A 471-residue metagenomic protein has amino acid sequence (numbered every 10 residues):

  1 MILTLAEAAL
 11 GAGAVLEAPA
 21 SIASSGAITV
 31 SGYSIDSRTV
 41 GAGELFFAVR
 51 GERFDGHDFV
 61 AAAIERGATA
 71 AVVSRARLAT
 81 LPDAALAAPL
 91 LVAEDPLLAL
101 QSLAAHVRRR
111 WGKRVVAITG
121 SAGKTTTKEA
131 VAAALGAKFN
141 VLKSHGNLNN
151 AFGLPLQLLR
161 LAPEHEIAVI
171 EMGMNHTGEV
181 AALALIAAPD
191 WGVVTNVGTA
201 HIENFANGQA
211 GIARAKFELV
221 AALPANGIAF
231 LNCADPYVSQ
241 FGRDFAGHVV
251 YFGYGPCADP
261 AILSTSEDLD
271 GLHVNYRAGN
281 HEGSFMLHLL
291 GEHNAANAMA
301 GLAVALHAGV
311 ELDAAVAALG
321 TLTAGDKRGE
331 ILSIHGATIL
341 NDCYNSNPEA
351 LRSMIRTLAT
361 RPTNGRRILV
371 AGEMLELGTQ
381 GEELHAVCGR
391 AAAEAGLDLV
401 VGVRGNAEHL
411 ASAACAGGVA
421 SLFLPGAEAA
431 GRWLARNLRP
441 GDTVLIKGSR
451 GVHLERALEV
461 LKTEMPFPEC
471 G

Functional and structural regions predicted by a protein language model:
M1-L16, T39-L45, G51-A61, L86-A88 (+6 more regions): ATP-dependent carboxylate-amine ligase
L3-T119, T126-A137, F152, L159 (+2 more regions): Short, basic phosphate-binding NTP loop
A8, E44, A63, L103 (+14 more regions): Residue-level signal for inorganic ion chemistry
V72-T80, C233-Y237, Y254, R404-E408 (+1 more regions): Short, polar loop motifs at secondary-structure junctions
L98-C233, Y237-F245, R436, E459-G471: Phosphate-binding loop of NTP-binding sites
T127-A132, S264-G283, R328-I331: Acidic-glycine-rich active-site phosphate/pyrophosphate-binding loop
N140-G146, F252-Y254, A420-F423: Conserved RecA-like helicase motor-core motifs
